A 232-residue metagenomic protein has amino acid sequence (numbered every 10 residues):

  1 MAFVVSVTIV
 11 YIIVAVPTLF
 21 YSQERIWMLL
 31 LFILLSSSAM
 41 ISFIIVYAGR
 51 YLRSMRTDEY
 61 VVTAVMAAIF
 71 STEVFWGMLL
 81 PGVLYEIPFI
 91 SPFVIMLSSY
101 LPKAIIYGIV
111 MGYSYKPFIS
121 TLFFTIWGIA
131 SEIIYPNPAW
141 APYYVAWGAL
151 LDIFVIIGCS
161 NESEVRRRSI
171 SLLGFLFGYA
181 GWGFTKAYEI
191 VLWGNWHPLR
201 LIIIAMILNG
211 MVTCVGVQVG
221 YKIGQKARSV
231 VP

Functional and structural regions predicted by a protein language model:
M1-F43, P88-P92, E162-P232: Membrane-embedded alpha-helical hairpins and interfacial helices in multi-pass inner-membrane proteins
A2, D58-M66, F118-F123, A139 (+6 more regions): Alpha-helical transmembrane segments of integral membrane proteins
T8-A15, A67-W76, T125-P136, G174-K186: Aromatic-anchored segments of alpha-helical transmembrane domains
A15-V110: Hydrophobic transmembrane alpha-helices
V16-F20, F75-L84, P117-F118, A130-N137 (+1 more regions): Transmembrane helix-loop junctions in multi-pass membrane proteins
I41-G49, A149-E164: Alpha-helical transmembrane segments in multipass membrane proteins, preferentially the mid-helix core
G82-E86, I126-I156, E189: Interfacial aromatic-anchored transmembrane helix boundaries in multi-pass membrane proteins
I109-L122, S160-R167: Membrane-helix interface "capping/anchor" motifs
